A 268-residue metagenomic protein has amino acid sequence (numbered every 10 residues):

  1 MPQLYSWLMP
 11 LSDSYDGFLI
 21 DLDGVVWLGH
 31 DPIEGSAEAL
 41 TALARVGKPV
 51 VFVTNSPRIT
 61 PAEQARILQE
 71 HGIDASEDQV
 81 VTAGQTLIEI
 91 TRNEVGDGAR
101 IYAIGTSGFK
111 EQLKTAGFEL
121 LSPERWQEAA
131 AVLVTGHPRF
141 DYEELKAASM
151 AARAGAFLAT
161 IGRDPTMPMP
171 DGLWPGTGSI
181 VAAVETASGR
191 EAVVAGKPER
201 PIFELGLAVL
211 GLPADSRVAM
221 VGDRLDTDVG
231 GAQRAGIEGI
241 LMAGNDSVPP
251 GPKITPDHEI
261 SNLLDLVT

Functional and structural regions predicted by a protein language model:
M1-K48, P57-V81, Q85-T268: Asp-based, Mg2+/Mn2+-dependent phosphohydrolase catalytic module
V51: Conserved glycine-rich Rossmann-like NAD(P)H-binding loop of the short-chain dehydrogenase/reductase
